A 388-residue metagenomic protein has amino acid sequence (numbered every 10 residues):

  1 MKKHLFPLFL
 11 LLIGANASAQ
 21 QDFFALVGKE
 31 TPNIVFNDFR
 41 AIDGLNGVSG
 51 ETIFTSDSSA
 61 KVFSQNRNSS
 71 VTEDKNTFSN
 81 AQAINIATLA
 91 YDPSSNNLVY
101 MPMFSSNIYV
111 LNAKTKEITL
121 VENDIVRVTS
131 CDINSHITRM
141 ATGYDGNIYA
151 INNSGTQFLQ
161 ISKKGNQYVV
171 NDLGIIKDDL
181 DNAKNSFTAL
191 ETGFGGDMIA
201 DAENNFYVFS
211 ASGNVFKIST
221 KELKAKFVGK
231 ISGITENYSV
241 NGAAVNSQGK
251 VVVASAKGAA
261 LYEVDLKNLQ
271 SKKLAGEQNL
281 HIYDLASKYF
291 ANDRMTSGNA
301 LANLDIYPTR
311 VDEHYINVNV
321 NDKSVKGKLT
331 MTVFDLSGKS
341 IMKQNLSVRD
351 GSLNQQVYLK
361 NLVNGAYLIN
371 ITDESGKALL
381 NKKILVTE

Functional and structural regions predicted by a protein language model:
M1-F23, T309, V333, L379 (+1 more regions): Bacterial Sec-dependent N-terminal signal peptides
A19-T52: An edge-strand/N-cap motif at the start of beta-rich repeat modules
Q21-G28, N97-M101, N147-I151, N205-F209 (+1 more regions): Conserved beta-propeller blade signature
V48-N76, I118-T129, Y168-K184, K224-G233 (+1 more regions): Beta-propeller fold detector
V62-Q65, K75, S79-A90, R127-A141 (+3 more regions): Repeated scaffold domains used in trafficking and secretory/extracellular systems, primarily beta-propellers
A254-T296: Blade-level signature of beta-propeller repeat domains, shared across WD40, Kelch, NHL, RCC1 and BNR/Asp-box propellers
K288-E313: Residue-level detector of functionally pivotal "anchor" positions at catalytic/ligand-binding pockets or at interdomain
D305-Y307, D312-E388: C-terminal outer-membrane/trafficking sorting elements
